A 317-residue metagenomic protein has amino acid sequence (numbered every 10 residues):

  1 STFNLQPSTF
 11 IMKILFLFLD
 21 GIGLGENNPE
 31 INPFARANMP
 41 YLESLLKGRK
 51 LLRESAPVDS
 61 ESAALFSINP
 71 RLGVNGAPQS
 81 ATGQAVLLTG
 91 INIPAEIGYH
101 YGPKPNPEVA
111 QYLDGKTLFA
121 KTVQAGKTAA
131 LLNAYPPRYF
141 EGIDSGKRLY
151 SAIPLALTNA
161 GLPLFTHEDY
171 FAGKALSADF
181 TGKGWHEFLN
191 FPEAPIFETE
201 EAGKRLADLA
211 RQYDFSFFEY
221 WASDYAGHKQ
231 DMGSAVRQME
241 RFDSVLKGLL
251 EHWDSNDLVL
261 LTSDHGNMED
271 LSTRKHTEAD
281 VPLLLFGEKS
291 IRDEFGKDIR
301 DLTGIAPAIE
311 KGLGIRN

Functional and structural regions predicted by a protein language model:
S1-T9: Arg/Gly-rich low-complexity intrinsically disordered repeat tracts
I11-N317: Feature captures the catalytic ectodomains and active-site-proximal regions of enzymes that hydrolyze or transfer
